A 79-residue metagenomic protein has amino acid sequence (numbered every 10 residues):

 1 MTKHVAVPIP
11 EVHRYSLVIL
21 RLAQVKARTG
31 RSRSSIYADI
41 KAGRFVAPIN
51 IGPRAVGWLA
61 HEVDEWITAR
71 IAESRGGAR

Functional and structural regions predicted by a protein language model:
T2-A42, H61-S74: Polyanion-binding surface elements
A42-I49: Short, solvent-exposed alpha-helical "recognition" segments
I49-A55: Short Lys/Arg-enriched helix C-cap and helix-to-coil transition segments that create basic nucleic-acid-contact patches
G77-R79: Amphipathic alpha-helical dimerization/coiled-coil segments that flank or bridge DNA-binding/regulatory modules
